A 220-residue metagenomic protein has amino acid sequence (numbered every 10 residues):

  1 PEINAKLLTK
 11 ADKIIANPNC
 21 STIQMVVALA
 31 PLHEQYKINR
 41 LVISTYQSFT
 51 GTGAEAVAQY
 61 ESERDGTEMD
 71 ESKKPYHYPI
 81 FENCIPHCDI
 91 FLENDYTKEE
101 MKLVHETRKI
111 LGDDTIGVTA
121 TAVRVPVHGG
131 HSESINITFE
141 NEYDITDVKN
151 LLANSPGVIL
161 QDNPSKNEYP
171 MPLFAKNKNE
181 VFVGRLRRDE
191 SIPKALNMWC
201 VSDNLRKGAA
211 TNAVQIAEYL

Functional and structural regions predicted by a protein language model:
P1-I80, T115-G117, V181-F182, L186-I192 (+2 more regions): N-terminal Rossmann-like NAD(P) cofactor-binding subdomain of oxidoreductases, focused on the glycine-rich
C20-S21, T45-T52, C84-F91, A122-P126 (+1 more regions): Glycine-rich beta-alpha junction loops
C20-V27, E55, P75-P79, K98-E106 (+5 more regions): Conserved active-site and cofactor/substrate-binding residues in soluble primary-metabolism enzymes
Q35, F49, H87, I110-D114 (+3 more regions): Change "in soluble alpha/beta enzymes" to "in soluble alpha/beta proteins
F81-H128: Oxyanion-binding "anion nests"
G117-L220: C-terminal active-site/capping subdomain that shapes the small-molecule cofactor and substrate pocket of enzyme
